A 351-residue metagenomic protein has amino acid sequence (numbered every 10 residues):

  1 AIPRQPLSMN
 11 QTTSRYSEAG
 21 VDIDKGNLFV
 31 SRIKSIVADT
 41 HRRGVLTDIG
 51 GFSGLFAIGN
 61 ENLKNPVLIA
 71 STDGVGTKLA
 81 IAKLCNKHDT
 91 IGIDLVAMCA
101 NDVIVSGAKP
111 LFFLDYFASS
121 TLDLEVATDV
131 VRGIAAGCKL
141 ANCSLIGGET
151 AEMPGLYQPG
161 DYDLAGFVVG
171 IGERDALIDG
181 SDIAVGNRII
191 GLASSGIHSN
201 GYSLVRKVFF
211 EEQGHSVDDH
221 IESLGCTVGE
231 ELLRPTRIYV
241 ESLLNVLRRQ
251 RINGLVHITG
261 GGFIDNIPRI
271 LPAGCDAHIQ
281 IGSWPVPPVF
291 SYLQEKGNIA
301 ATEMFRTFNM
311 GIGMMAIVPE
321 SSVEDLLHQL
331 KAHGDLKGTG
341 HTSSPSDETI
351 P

Functional and structural regions predicted by a protein language model:
A1-S8: N-terminal amphipathic/basic-hydrophobic helices that include classical n-h-c signal peptides and signal-anchor
N10-R43: N-terminal amphipathic/basic leader segments beginning at the initiator methionine
Q11-E18, S35, V126-S144, Y157-L164 (+3 more regions): Glycine-/charge-enriched secondary-structure boundary and capping motifs
D22, D73, G186, H257 (+1 more regions): Residue-level signature of catalytic and energy-coupling elements of molecular machines, predominantly ATP/GTP-dependent
S35-S195: Glycine-rich phosphate/pyrophosphate-binding loop regions near the starts of catalytic domains
N60-E61, G74-V75, V169-E173, S195-I197 (+4 more regions): Short, glycine-/Ser/Thr-/acidic-enriched flexible segments
D163, A176-L224, V228, I264: Short, acidic (Asp/Glu-rich) active-site segment that either coordinates a divalent metal cofactor
